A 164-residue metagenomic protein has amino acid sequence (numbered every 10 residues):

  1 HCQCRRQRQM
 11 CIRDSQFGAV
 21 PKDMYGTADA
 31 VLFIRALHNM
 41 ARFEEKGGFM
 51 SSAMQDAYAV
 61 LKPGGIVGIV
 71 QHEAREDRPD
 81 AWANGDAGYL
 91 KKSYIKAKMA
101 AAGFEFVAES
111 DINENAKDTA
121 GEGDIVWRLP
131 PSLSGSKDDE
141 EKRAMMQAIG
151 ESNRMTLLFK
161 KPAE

Functional and structural regions predicted by a protein language model:
H1-I12: Single conserved hydrophobic/aromatic residue that forms the stacking wall/gate of nucleotide- or nucleobase-binding
P21-L32: A short acidic, Gly/Pro-enriched loop at the edge of an enzyme's catalytic core that lines a small-molecule cofactor
I34-L37: Residues lining the SAM
A41, G65-L90: Conserved class I S-adenosyl-L-methionine
G47-P63: A short glycine-rich, Lys/Arg-flanked "PGG" loop and its adjoining helix->strand segment in the class I
G88-E109: Short alpha-helix
A102, E141-E164: C-terminal lobe and adjacent flexible extensions of AdoMet/dcAdoMet transferase-like proteins
S110-S132: Conserved catalytic loop of SAM-dependent methyltransferase domains
